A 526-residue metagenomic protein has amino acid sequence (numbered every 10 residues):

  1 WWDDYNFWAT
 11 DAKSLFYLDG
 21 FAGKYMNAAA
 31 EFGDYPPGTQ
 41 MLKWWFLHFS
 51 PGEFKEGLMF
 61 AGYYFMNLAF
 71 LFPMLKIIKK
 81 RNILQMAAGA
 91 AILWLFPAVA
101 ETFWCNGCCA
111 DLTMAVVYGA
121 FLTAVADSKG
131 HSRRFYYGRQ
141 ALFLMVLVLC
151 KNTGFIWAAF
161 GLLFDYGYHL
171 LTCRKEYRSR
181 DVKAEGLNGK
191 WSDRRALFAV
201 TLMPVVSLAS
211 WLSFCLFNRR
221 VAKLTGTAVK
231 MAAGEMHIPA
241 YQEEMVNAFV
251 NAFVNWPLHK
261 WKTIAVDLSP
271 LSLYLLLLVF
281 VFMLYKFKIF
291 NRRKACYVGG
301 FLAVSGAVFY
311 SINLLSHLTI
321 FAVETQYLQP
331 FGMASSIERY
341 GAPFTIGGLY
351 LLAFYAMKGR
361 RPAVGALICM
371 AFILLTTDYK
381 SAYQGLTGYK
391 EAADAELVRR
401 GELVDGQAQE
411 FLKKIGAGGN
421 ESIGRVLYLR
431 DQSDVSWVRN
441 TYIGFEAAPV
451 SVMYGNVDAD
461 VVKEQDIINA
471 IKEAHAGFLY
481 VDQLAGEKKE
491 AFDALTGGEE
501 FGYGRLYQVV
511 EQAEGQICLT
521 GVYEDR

Functional and structural regions predicted by a protein language model:
W1-K79, I83: Active-site lumenal/periplasmic loops and adjacent helix-entry segments of GT-C-fold, multi-pass membrane
A61-S128, Y136-L144: Membrane-embedded helix bundles of polyisoprenyl
N67-K79, S269-C296: Hydrophobic, aromatic-rich transmembrane alpha-helices and their immediate juxtamembrane boundary segments
Q85-F96, R292-Y327: Transmembrane alpha-helix segments characteristic of polytopic inner-membrane glycan-assembly/cell-envelope
Y136-N152, I156-L163: Membrane-interface alpha helices of multi-pass inner-membrane proteins
G167-R174, W191-Y285, F309-Y310: Membrane-lumen/periplasm interface segments of specific transmembrane helices in polyprenyl phosphate-linked
A371-N440: Membrane-embedded, lumen/periplasm-facing catalytic core of multi-pass transferases that use lipid-linked donors
Y428-A470, A474, G497-E500: Extracytoplasmic
